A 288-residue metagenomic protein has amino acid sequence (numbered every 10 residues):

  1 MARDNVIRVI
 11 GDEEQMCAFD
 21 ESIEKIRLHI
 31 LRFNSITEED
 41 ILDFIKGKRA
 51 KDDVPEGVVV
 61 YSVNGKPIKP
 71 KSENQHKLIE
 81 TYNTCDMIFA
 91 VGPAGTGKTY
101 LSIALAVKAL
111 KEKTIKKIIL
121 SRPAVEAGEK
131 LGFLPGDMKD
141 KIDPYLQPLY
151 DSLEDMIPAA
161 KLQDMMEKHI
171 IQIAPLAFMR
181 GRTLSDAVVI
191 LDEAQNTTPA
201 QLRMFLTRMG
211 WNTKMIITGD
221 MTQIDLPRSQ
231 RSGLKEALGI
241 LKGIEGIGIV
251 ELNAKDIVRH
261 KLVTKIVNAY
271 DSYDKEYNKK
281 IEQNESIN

Functional and structural regions predicted by a protein language model:
A2-P55: Interdomain "pre-motor" coupling segment immediately N-terminal to P-loop NTPase/helicase cores
V6, Y61-E73, K77-L191, Q195-N288: Conserved helicase motor core of SF1/SF2 NTP-dependent helicases
D43-K66, P70-E73: Conserved loop-to-helix interface motifs that mediate assembly, gating, or partner/ligand docking in ancient ring
